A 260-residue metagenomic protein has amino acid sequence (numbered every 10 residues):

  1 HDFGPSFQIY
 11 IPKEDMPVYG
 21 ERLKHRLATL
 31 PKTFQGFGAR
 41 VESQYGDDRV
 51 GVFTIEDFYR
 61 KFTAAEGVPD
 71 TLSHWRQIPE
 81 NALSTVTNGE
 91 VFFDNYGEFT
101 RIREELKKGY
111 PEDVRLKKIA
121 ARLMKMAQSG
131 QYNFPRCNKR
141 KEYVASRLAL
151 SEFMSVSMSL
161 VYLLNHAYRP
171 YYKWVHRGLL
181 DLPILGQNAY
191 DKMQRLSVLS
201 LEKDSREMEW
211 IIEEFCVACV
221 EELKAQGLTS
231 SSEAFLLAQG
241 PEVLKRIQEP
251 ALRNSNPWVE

Functional and structural regions predicted by a protein language model:
H1-F7, I11: Active-site nucleotide-donor binding segment shared across nucleotidyl transfer reactions
K13-N138: Conserved NTP/Mg2+-binding pocket subregion across the NTase superfamily
S84-V259: Conserved nucleotidyltransferase catalytic core and NTase-mimicking acidic/glycine-rich helix/loop elements in nucleic
